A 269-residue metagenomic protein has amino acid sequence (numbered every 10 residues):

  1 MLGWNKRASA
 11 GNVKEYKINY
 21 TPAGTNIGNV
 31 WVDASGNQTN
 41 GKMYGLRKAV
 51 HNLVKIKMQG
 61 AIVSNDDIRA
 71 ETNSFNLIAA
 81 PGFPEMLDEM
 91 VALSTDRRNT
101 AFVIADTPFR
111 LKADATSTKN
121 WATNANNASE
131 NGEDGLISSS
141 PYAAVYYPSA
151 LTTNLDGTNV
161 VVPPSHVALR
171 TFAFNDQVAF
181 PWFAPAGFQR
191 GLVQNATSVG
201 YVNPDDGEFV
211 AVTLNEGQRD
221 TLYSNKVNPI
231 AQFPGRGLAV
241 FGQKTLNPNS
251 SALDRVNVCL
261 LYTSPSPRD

Functional and structural regions predicted by a protein language model:
M1-S264, R268: A glycine- and small-residue-enriched flexible loop/hinge signal that marks low-structured segments
